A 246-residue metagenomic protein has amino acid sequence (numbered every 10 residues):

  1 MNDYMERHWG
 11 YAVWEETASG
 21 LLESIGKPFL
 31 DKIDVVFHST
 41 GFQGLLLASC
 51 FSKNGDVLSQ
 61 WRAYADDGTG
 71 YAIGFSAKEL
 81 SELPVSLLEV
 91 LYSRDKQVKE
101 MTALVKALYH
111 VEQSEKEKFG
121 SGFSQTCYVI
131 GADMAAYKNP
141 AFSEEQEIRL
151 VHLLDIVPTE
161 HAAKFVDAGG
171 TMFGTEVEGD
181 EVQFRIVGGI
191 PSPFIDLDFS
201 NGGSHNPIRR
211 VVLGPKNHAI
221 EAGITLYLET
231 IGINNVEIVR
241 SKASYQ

Functional and structural regions predicted by a protein language model:
M1-Q246: Partner-binding and oligomerization surfaces adjacent to conserved cores of proteins that assemble macromolecular
